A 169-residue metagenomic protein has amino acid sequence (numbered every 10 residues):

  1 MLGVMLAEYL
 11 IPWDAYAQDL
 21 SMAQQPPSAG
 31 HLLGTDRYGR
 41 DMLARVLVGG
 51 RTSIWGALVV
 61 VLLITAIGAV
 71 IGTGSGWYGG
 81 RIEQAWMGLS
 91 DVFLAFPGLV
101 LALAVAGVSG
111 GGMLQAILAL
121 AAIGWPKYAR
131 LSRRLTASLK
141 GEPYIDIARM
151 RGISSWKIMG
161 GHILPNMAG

Functional and structural regions predicted by a protein language model:
M1-A17, L89, K157, A168: N-terminal signal-anchor/first transmembrane alpha helix
E8-A44: Short membrane-interfacial helix/loop motifs at transmembrane-helix boundaries
L32, D36, M42, I67 (+4 more regions): Generic hydrophobic transmembrane alpha-helix motif, especially the helices
M42-W77: Transmembrane alpha-helix signature in integral membrane proteins
R51, W55-V59, L101, L114 (+4 more regions): Internal alpha-helical transmembrane segments of multi-pass membrane proteins, especially GPCRs
I147, I158: Hydrophobic positions on the alpha-helical face of helix-turn-helix-like DNA-binding modules
